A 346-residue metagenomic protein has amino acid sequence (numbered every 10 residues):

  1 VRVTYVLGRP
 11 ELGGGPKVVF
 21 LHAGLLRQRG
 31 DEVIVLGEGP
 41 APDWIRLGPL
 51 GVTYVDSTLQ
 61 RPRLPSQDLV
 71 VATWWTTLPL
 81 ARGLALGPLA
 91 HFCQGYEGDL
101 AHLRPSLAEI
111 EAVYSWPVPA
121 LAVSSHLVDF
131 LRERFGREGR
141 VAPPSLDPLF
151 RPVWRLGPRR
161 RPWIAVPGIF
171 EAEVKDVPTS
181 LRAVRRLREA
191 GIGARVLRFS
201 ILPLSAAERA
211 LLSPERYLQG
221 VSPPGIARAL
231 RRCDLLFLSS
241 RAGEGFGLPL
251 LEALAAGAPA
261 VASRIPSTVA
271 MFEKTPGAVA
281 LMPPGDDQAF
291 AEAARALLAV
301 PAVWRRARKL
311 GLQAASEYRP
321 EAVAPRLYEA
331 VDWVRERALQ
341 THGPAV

Functional and structural regions predicted by a protein language model:
T4, L121, L156-K175, L181-R188: Conserved donor-binding/catalytic core segment of Leloir-type glycosyltransferases
R61, D99-A122, L127-V128: Membrane-proximal helix-turn-helix segments that form the acceptor-binding/catalytic region of lipid-linked
Y96-D99, L127, P143-P152: Short beta-strand->alpha-helix junction loop in the catalytic core of nucleotide-activated group-transfer enzymes
S205-A227, L235: Nucleotide-activated donor-binding/catalytic signature segment of Leloir-type glycosyltransferases, i.e., the conserved
A227, L250-A255, P266-A270: Short alpha-helical segment that forms part of, or immediately flanks, the ligand-binding pocket in carbohydrate-active
P259-A262: Short hydrophobic beta-strand element within catalytic cores of glycosyltransferases and related nucleotide-activated
V279-Q288, A296-P301: Conserved acidic donor-binding segment of nucleotide-sugar-dependent glycosyltransferases
A299-D332: A charged, aromatic-enriched C-terminal amphipathic alpha-helix characteristic of glycosyltransferases across folds
